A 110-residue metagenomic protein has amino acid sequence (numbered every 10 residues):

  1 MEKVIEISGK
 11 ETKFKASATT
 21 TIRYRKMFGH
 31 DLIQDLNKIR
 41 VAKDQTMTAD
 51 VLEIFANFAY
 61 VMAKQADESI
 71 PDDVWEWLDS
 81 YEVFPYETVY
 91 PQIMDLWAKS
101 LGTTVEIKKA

Functional and structural regions predicted by a protein language model:
M1-E11, H30-Q45, E53, Q65-A110: Charged interaction scaffolds used for protein-protein
K15-S17: Short linear motifs in exposed loops
T20-T21, V41: Generic secondary-structure boundary signal with a strong preference for alpha-helix termini
T21-I22, K26-F28: N-terminal first-folded block
M62: Active-site helix/loop of acyl-thioester processing domains in fatty-acid/polyketide metabolism, spanning hotdog-fold
